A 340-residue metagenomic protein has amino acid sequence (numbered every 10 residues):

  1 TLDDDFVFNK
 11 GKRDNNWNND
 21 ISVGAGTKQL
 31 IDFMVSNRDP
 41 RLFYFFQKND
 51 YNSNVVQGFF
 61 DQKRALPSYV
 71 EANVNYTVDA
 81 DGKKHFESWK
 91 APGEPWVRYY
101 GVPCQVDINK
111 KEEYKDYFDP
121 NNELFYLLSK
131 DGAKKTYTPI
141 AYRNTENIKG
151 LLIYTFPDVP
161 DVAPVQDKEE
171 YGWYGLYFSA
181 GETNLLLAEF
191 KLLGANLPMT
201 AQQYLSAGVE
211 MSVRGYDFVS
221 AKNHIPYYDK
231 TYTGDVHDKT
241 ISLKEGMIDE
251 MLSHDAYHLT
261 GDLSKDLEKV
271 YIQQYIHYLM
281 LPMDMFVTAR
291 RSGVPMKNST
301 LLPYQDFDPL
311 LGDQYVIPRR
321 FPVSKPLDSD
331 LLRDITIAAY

Functional and structural regions predicted by a protein language model:
T1-N184, G194-T300: Extended ligand-binding clefts on enzyme/binding-domain cores
P295, Q305-Y340: Membrane-proximal, proline-rich intrinsically disordered regions
